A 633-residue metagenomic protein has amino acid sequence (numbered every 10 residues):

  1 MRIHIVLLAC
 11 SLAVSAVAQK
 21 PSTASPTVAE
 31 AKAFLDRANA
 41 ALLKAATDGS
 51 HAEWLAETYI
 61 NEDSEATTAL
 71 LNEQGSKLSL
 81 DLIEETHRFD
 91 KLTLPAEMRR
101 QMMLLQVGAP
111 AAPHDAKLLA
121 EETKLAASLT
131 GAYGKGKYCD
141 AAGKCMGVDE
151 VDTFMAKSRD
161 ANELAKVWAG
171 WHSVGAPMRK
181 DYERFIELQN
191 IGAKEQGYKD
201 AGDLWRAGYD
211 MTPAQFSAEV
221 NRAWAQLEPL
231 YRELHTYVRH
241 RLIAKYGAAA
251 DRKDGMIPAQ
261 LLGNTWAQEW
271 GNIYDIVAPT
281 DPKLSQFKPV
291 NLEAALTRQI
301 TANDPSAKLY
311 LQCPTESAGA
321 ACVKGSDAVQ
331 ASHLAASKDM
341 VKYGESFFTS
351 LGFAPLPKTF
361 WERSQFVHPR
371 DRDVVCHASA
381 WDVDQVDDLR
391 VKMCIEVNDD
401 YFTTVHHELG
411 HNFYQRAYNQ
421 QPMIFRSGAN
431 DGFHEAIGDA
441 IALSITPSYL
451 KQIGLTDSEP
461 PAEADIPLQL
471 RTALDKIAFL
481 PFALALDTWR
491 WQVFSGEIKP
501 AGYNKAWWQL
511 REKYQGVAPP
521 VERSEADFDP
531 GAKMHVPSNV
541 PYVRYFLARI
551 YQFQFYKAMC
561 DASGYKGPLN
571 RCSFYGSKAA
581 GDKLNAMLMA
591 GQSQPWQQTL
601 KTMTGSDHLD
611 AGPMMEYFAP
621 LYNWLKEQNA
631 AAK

Functional and structural regions predicted by a protein language model:
H4-S15: Bacterial N-terminal signal peptides
Q19-E187, G202, K533-V543, S573 (+4 more regions): N-terminal helix-rich structural modules
P21-A31, M103, D200-D203, P213 (+13 more regions): C-terminal, non-catalytic "cap/extension" segments appended to globular domains
A45, G192, L230, L234 (+5 more regions): Short alpha-helical functional segments enriched in proximate histidine and acidic residues
A56-Q74, D90-A111, A141-A161, K194-Q215 (+4 more regions): Charge-rich, acidic-biased intrinsically disordered regions
G143-V148, T153, E183-K392, P461-A462 (+2 more regions): Active-site-proximal, well-structured secondary-structure segments within enzyme catalytic domains
L204, A378, V383-L389, M393-E396 (+3 more regions): An N-terminal structural lobe/cap that precedes and organizes the functional/catalytic core across diverse proteins
Y209, A214, N221-E233, Y237 (+2 more regions): Catalytic or ion-translocation cores adjacent to nucleophile or general acid/base/metal-coordination motifs in diverse
